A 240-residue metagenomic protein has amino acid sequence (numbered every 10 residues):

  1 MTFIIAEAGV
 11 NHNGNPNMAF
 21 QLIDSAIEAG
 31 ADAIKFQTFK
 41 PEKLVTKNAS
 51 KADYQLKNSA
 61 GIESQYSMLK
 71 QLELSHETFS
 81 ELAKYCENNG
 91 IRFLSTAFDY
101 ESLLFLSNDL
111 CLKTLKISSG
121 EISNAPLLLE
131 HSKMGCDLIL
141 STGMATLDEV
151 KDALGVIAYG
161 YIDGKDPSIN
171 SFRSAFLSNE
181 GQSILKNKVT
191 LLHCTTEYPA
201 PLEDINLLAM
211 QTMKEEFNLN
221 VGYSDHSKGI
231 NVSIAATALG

Functional and structural regions predicted by a protein language model:
M1-L239: Catalytic cores and adjacent flexible loops of soluble metabolic enzymes that perform enolate/carbanion chemistry on
